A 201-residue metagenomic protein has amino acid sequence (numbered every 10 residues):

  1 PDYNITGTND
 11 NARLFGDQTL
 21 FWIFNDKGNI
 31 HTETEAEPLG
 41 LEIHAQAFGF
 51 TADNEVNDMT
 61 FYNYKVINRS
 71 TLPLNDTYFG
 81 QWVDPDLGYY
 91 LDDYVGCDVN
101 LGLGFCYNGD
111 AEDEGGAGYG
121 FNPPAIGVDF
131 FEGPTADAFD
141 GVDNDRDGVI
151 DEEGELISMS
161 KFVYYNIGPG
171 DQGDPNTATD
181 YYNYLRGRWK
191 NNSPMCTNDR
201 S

Functional and structural regions predicted by a protein language model:
P1-S201: Extracellular/surface-associated beta-sandwich interaction domains
